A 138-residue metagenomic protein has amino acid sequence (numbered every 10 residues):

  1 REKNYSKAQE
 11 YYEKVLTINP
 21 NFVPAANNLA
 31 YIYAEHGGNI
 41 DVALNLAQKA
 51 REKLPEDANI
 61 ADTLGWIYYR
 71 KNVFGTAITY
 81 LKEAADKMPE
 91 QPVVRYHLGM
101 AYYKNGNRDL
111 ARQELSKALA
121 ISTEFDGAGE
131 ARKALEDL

Functional and structural regions predicted by a protein language model:
R1-K14, H36-K49, K71-E83, G106-K117: Structural signature of tandem alpha-helical TPR/SEL1-like repeats, specifically the intra-repeat loop/turn
I18, E52-K53, D86-M88, I121: Structural marker of alpha-solenoid helical repeat scaffolds
N28, T63, H97, A131-A134: Canonical tetratricopeptide repeat
Y31-I32, W66, M100: Residue-level recognition of tetratricopeptide repeat
G38, D109-L138: Terminal, low-structured helical/coil segments at or just beyond the last alpha-helical repeat
E52, E56-Y80, A84-D86: Generic long, charged, amphipathic alpha-helical segments
